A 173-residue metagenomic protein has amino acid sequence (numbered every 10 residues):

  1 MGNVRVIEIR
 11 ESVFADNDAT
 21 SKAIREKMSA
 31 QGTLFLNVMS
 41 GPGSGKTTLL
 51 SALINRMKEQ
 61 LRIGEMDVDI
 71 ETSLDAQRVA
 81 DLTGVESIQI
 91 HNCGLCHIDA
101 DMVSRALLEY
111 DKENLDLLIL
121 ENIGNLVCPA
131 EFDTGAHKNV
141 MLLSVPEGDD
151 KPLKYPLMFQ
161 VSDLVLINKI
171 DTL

Functional and structural regions predicted by a protein language model:
N3-E26, T33-L36, S44, L53-H137 (+1 more regions): Nucleotide-state-sensitive switch-loop elements of NTP-binding domains
S40: The Walker A (P-loop) glycine that initiates the GxxxxGKT/S ATP-binding motif of P-loop NTPases
L49: Hydrophobic positions on the alpha1 helix immediately C-terminal to the Walker A/P-loop
G64, K138-L142, M158-L173: Conserved beta-strand/loop subsegment of P-loop NTPase cores
N92-L95, S144-D149, I170-T172: Short, acidic/turn-prone active-site loops that include or flank metal/cofactor- and phosphate-binding residues
E113-L117, P146, K154, V161-L164 (+1 more regions): Helix-rich effector regions associated with P-loop NTPase G domains
I123, M141-S144: Active-site segment flanking the S-adenosylmethionine/decSAM binding pocket in AdoMet-dependent transferases
N125-L126, E147, L166, L173: Glycine-rich nucleotide phosphate-binding loop and flanking beta-alpha elements of Rossmann-like dinucleotide-binding
